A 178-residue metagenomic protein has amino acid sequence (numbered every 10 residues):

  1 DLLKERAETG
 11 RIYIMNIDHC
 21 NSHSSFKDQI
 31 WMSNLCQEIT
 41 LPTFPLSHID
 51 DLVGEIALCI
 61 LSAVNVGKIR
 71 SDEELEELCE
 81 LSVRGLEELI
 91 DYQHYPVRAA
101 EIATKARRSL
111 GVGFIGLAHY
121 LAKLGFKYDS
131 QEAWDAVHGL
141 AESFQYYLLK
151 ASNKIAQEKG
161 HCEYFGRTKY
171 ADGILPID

Functional and structural regions predicted by a protein language model:
R6-T104, F114-L121: Function-dense linear segments that define catalytic or interfacial modules in macromolecule-processing proteins
L78, S109-G113, F144: Short, contiguous, pocket-lining structural segments that sit at or immediately flank catalytic/ligand-binding sites
C79-E101, K127-D178: Internal maturation/activation junctions in enzymes
